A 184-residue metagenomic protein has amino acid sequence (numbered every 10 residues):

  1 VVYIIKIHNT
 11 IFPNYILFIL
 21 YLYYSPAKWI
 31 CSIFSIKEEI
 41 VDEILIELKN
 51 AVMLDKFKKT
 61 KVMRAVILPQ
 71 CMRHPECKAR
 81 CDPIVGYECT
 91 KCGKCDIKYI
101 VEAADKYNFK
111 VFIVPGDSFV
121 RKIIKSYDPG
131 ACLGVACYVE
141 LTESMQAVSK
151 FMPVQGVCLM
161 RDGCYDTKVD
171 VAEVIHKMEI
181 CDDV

Functional and structural regions predicted by a protein language model:
V1-I97: N-terminal, charge-rich interaction modules
V1-K6, D55-K56, Y87-A131, E143 (+3 more regions): Metallocofactor- and cofactor-centric catalytic cores in central/energy metabolism, strongly enriched
V66-L68, G134, G156: Structural beta-sheet core signal
P75, E140-L141: Short glycine-rich, flexible loops that bind phosphorylated cofactors or substrates
R80-D82, Q146-S149, D170-V171: Short, glycine/charged-enriched secondary-structure capping and boundary segments
L133-V139: Terminal membrane-proximal soluble interaction domains of membrane-associated proteins
L141-S144, K177-M178: Structured alpha-helical segments in the cores of large, soluble enzyme domains
V154-V184: Ser/Thr/Gly-rich flexible loops in soluble cytosolic domains mediating phosphotransfer, phosphorylation
